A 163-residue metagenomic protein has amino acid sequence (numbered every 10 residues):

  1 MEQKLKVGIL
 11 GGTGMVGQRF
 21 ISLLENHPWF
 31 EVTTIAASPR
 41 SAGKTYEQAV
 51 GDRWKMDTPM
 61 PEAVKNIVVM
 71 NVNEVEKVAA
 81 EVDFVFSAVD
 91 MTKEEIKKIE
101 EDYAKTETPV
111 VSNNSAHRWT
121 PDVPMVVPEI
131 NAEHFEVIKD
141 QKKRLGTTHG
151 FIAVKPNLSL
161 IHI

Functional and structural regions predicted by a protein language model:
M1-I161: N-terminal Rossmann-like NAD(P) cofactor-binding subdomain of oxidoreductases, focused on the glycine-rich
